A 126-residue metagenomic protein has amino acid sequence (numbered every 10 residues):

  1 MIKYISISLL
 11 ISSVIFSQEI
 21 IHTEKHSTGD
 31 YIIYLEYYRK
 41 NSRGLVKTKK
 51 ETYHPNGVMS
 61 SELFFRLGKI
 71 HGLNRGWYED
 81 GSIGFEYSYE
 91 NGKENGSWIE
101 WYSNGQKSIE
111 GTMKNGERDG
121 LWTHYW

Functional and structural regions predicted by a protein language model:
I2-S13: Sec-dependent N-terminal signal peptides
Q18-W126: Periodic aromatic/glycine/histidine/acidic cluster detector with a strong bias toward beta-strand repeat architectures
